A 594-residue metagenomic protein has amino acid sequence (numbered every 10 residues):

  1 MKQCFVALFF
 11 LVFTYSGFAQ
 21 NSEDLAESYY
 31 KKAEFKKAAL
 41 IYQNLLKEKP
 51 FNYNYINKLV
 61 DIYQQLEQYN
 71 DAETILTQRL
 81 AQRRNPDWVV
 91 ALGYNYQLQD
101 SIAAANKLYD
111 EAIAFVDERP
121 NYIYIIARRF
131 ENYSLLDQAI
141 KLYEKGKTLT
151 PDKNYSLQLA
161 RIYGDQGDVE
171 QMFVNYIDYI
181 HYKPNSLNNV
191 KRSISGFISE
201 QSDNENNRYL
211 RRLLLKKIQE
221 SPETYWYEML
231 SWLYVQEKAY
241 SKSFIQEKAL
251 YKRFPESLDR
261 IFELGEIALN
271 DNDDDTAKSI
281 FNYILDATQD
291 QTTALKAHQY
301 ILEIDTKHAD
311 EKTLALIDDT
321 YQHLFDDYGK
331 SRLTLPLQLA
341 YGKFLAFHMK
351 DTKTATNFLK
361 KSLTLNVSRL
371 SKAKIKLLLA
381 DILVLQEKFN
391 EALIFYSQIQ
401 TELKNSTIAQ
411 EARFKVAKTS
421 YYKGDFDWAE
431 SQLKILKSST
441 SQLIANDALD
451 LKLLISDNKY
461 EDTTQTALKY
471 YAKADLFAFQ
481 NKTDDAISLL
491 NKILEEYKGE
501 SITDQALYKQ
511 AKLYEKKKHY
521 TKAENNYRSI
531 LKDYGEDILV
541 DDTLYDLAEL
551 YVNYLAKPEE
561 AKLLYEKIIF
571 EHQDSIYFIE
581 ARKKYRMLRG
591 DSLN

Functional and structural regions predicted by a protein language model:
C4-F13: Sec-dependent N-terminal signal peptides
A19-N594: Acidic, polar-rich low-complexity tracts and alpha-helical solenoid repeat scaffolds
